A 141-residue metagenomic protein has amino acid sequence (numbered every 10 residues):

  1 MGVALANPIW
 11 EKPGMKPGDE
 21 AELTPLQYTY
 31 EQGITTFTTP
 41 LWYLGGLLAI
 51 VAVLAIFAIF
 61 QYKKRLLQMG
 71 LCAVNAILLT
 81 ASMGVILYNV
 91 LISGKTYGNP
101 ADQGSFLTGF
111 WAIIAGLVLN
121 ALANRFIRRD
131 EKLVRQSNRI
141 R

Functional and structural regions predicted by a protein language model:
M1-G46: Interfacial loop at the N-terminal end of multi-pass membrane proteins
A6-N7, Q61, Y88-N89: Helix-loop junctions at the membrane-solvent interface of multi-pass transporters, primarily the C-terminal
P40, L67-V74: Juxtamembrane interface helix immediately N-terminal to a transmembrane segment
W42-I59: Hydrophobic alpha-helical transmembrane segments
I56-M69: Juxtamembrane helix-break-helix junctions at the cytosolic face of small multi-pass alpha-helical membrane proteins
L71-M83: Transmembrane alpha-helical segments of multi-pass membrane proteins
M83-R141: Alpha-helical transmembrane segments of multi-pass integral membrane proteins, characterized by long hydrophobic
